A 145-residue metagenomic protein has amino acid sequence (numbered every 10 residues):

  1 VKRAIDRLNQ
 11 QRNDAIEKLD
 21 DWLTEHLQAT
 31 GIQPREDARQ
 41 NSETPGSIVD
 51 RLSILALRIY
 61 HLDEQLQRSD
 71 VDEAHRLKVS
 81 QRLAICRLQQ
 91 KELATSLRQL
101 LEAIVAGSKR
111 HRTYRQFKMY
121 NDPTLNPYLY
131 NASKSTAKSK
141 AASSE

Functional and structural regions predicted by a protein language model:
V1-E145: Anionic, Ser/Thr-rich low-complexity intrinsically disordered regions
